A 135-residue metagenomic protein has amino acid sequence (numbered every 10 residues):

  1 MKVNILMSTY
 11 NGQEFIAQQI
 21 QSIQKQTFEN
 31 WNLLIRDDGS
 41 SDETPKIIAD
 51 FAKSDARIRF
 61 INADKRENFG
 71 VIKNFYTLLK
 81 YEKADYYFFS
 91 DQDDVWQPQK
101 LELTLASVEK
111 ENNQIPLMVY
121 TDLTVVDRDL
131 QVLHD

Functional and structural regions predicted by a protein language model:
M1-D135: Nucleotide-sugar donor-binding/catalytic module of glycosyltransferases that assemble extracellular/cell-envelope
